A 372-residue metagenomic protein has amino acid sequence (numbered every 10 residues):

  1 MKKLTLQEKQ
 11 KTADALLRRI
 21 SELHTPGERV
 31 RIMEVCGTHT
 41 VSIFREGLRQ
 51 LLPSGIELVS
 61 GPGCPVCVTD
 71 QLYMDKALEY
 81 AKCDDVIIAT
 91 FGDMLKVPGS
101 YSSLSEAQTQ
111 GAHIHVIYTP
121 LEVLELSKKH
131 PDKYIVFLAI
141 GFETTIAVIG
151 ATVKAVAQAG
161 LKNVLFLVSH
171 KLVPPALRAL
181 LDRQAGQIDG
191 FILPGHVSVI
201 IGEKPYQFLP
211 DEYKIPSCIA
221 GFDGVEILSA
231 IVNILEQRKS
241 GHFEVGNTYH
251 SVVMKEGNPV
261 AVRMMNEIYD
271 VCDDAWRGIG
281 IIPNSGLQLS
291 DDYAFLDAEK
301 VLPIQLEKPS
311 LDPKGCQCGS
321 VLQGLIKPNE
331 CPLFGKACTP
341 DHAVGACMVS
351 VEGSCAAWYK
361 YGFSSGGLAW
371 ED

Functional and structural regions predicted by a protein language model:
M1-D132, I146, V156-Q158, L167 (+3 more regions): Metallocofactor- and cofactor-centric catalytic cores in central/energy metabolism, strongly enriched
L6, C67, L138, F142 (+6 more regions): Hydrophobic alpha-helical scaffolding
G27-I32, N163-V164, S240-H250, W276 (+2 more regions): Flexible, glycine/charged-enriched surface loops at secondary-structure junctions
E57-S60, I114, A159-F166, I188-F191 (+2 more regions): Short hydrophobic/aromatic-enriched beta-strand-loop microsegments
L58-C64, Y118, V164-K171, C218-V225 (+1 more regions): A generic structural motif
K129-H130, Y134-A139, T144-G195, I200: Active-site histidine-anchored catalytic micro-motif
Q187-M254: A conserved active-site cap/scaffold subdomain adjacent to cofactor or substrate pockets
S229-S320: Internal helical hairpin/lid segments
